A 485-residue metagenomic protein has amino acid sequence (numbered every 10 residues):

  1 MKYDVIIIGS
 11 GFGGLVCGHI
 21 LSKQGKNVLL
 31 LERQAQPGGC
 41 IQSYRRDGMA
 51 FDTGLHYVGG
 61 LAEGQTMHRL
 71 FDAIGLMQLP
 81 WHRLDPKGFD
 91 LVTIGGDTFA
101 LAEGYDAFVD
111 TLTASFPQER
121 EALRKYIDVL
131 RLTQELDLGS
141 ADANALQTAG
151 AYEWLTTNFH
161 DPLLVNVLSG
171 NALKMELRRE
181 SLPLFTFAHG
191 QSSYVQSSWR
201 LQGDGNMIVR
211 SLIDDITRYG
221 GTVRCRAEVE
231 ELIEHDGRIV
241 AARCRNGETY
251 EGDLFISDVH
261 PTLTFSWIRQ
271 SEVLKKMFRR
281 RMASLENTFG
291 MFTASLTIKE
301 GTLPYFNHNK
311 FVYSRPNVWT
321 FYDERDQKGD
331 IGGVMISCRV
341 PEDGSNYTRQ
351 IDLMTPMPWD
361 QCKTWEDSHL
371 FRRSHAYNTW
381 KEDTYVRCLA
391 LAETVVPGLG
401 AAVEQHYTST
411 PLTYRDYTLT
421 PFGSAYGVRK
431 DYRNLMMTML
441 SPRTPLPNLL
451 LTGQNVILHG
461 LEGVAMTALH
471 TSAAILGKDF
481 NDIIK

Functional and structural regions predicted by a protein language model:
M1-A122, K430: N-terminal glycine-rich phosphate/pyrophosphate-binding loop and immediately adjacent elements
L55, Q454-L476: A conserved FAD-binding loop/helix module that cradles the flavin
G95-P183: Rossmann-like flavin
V165-M175, T394-L458: A glycine-rich dinucleotide-binding beta-alpha-beta segment and adjacent secondary-structure elements that constitute
H189-I239: Helical element adjacent to the flavin cofactor pocket in flavoenzyme catalytic cores
E230-N346: Mid-domain catalytic core of redox enzymes that form a hydrophobic substrate pocket/lid adjacent to a catalytic redox
E234, G477-K485: Active-site-proximal substrate-binding core of FAD-dependent oxidoreductases
G301-S409: C-terminal segments that line or cap access tunnels to active or ligand-binding sites in enzymes and enzyme-associated
